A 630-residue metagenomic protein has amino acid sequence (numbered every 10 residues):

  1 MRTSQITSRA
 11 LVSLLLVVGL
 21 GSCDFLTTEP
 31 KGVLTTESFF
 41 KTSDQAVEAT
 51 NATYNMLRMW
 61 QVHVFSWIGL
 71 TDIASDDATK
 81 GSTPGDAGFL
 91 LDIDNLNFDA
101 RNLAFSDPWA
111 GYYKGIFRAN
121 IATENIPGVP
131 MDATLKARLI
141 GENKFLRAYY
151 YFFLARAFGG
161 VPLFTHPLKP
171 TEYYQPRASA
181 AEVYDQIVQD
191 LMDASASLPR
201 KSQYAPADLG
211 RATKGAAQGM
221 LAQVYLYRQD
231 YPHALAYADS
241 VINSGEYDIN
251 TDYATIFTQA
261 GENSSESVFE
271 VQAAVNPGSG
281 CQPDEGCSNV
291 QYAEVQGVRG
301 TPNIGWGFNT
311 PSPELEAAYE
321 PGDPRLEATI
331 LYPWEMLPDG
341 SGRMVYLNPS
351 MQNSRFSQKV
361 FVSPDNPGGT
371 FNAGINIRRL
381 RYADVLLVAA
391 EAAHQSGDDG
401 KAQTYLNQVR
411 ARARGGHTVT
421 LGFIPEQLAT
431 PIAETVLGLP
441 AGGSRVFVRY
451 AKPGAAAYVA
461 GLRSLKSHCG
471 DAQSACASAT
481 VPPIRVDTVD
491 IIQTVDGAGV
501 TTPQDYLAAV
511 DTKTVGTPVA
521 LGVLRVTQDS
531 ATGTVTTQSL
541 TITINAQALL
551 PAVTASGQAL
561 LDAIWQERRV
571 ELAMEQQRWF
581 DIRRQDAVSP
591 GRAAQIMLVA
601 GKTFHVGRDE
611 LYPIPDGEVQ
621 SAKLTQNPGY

Functional and structural regions predicted by a protein language model:
R2-V12: Bacterial N-terminal signal peptides that target proteins for export
L20-F25, A78-P84, D99, Y112-Y113 (+6 more regions): Long, intrinsically disordered, low-complexity segments
D24-G85, Y184, M192-S197, R211-N348 (+1 more regions): An aromatic- and glycine-enriched ligand-binding surface/loop that stacks and positions planar moieties
V47-N51, N55-Q61, P84-F158, Y174 (+8 more regions): Conserved, well-structured interaction surfaces
G88-N97, E316-Y382: Flexible, polar/acidic helix-loop-strand segments at domain edges
L421-A429, A433, P440, I484-T494 (+1 more regions): PDZ-domain C-terminal substructure recognizer with occasional recognition of PDZ-binding tails
A460-P503: Conserved PDZ fold ligand-binding element
